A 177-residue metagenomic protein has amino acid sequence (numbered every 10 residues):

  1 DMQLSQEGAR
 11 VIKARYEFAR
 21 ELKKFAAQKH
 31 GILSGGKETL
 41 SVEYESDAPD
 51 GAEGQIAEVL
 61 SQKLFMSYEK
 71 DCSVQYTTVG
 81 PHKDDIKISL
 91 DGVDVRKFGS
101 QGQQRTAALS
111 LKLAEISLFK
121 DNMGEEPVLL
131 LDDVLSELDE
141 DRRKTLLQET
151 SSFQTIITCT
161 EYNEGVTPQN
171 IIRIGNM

Functional and structural regions predicted by a protein language model:
D1-V128, E137, D141, T145-Q148 (+2 more regions): Conserved NTPase motor "head" modules and their coupling/switch loops across ABC/AAA+ ATPases, GTPases, and GHKL ATPases
D132-V134: Walker B catalytic acidic pair
T167-M177: A short helix-turn-beta junction within AAA+ P-loop NTPase domains corresponding to the substrate/partner-engaging
